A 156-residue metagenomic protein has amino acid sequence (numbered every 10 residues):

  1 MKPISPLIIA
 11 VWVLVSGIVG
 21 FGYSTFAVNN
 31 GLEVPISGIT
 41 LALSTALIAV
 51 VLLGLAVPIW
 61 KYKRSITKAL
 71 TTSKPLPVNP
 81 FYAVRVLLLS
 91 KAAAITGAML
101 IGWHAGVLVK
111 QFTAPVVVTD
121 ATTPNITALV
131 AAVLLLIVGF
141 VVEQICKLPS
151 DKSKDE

Functional and structural regions predicted by a protein language model:
M1-A49, A105, F112, T119 (+1 more regions): Long, highly hydrophobic alpha-helical transmembrane signal-anchor segments
K2-P3, A114-D155: Alpha-helical transmembrane segments and their immediate juxtamembrane interface regions
S16-G20, I48-L52, A131, L135 (+1 more regions): Alpha-helical transmembrane segments of multipass membrane proteins
A27-G31, K63-T67, V109-V116, C146-K154: Membrane-interfacial segments
I39-K61, L136: Hydrophobic alpha-helical membrane-embedded segments
A56-A83: Membrane-helix interface/capping segments
A83-G97: Loop-to-transmembrane boundary segments
A94-A114: Alpha-helical transmembrane segments and their membrane-interface junctions in multi-pass membrane proteins
